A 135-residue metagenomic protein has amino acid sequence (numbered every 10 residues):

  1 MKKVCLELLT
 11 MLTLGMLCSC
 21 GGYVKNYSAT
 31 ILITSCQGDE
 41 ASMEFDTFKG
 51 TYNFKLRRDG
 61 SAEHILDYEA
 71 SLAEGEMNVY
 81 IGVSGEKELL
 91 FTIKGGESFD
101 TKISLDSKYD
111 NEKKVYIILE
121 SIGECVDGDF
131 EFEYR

Functional and structural regions predicted by a protein language model:
M1-V4: Positively charged n-region of N-terminal signal peptides that target proteins for export
M16-S19: C-terminal motif of bacterial Sec signal peptides marking the signal peptidase cleavage site
G21-R57: Transition segment at domain starts
Y52-F54, F99-I103: Short strand-edge motifs at loop-to-beta-strand transitions and within beta-strands of extracellular beta-rich domains
E63-D67, I103-C125: Noncatalytic modules at the cell exterior or secretory-pathway interfaces, chiefly beta-strand-rich lectin/adhesion
S71-E76, G123-C125: Short proline/glycine-enriched turn/loop motifs at strand-loop junctions of beta-rich domains
E74-L90: Short, surface-exposed beta-strand/strand-loop-strand elements in extracellular ectodomains
S121-R135: Edge beta-strands of jelly-roll/beta-sandwich modules across compartments, strongly enriched in secreted/luminal
